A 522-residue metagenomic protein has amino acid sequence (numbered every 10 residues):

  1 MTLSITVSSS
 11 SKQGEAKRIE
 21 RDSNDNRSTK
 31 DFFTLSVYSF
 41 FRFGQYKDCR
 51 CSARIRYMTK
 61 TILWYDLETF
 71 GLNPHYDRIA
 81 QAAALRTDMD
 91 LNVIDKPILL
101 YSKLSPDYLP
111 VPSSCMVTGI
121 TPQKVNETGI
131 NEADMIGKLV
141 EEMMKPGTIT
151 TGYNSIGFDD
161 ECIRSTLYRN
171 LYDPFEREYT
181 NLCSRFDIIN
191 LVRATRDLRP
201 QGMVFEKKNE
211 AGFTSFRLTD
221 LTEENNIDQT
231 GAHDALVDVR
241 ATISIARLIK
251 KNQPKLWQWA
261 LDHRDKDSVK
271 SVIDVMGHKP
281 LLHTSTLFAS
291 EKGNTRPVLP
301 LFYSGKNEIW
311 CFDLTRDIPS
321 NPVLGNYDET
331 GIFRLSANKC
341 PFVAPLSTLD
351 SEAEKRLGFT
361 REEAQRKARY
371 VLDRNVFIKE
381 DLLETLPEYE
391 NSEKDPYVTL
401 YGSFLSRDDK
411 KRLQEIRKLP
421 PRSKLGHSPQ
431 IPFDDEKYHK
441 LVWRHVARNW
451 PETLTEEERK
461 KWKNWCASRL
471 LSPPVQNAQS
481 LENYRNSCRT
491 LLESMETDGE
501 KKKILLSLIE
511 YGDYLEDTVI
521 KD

Functional and structural regions predicted by a protein language model:
S11-R18: Residue-level detector of structural "landmarks"
Q13, Y38, Q45-Y46, Y57: Low-complexity, intrinsically disordered or signal/transmembrane-proximal segments
C49-C51: Cysteine-centered motifs
R56-N131, E141, Y303-R334: Conserved RNase H-like, two-metal-ion catalytic cores of nucleic-acid enzymes
D77-A82, R86-T87, N92-I120, E141-Q253 (+4 more regions): Metal-dependent phosphoesterase core characteristic of DEDDh/y 3'-5' exonuclease domains
D262-L335: Acidic catalytic cores of enzymes that act on phosphate-bearing nucleotides/polynucleotides
Y303-S468: Long, charge-rich C-terminal accessory regions
S468-D522: C-terminal non-catalytic accessory extensions
